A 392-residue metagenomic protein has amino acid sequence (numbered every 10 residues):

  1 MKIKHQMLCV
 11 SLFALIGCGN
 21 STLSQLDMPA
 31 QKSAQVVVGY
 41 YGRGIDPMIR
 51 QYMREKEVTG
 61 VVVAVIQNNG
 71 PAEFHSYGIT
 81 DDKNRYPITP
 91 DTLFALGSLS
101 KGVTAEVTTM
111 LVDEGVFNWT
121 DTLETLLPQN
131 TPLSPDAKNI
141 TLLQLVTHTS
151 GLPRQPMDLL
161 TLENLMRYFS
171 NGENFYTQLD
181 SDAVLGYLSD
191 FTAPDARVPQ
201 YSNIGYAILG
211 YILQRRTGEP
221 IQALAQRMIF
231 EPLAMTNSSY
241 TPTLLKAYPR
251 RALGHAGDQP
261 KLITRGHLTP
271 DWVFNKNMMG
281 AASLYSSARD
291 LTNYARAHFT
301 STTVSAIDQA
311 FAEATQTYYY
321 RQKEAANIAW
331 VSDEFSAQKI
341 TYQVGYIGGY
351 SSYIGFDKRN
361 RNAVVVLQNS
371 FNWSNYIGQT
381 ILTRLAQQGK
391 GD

Functional and structural regions predicted by a protein language model:
M1-L8: Bacterial N-terminal signal peptides that target proteins for export
S21, Q322-E324, S336-A337, L367-D392: Short, gly/Ser/Thr-rich active-site loops of penicillin-recognizing serine hydrolases
V36-F94, V116-N118, G186-S189: Short, conserved catalytic-motif segment at the N-terminal edge
E55-V62, N84-Q144, F191-G205, M279-A282 (+1 more regions): Short active-site loop at a secondary-structure junction that contains or immediately precedes the catalytic residue(s)
D81, P135-G348: Short, surface-exposed loop or secondary-structure junction motifs that flank catalytic or metal-binding residues
Q343, S352-S370: Short, well-ordered beta-strand elements
